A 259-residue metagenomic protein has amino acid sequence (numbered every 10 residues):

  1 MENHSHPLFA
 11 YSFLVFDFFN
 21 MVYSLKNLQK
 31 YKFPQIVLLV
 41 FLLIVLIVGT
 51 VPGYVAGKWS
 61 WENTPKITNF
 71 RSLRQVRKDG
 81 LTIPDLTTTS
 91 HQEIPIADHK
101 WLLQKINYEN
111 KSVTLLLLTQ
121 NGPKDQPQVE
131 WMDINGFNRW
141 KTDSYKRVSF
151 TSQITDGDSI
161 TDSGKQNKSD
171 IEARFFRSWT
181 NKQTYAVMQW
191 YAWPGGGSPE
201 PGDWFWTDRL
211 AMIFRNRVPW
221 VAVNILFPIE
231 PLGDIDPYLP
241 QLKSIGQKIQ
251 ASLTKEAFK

Functional and structural regions predicted by a protein language model:
M1-N20: N-terminal amphipathic/basic-hydrophobic helices that include classical n-h-c signal peptides and signal-anchor
N3, T88-P95, T180, L210: Short, well-ordered helical secondary-structure segments
H4, E62-T64, Q104, I134 (+4 more regions): Enriched - but not universal
S12, T119-G122, W193-G195: A short, sequence-level motif marking secondary-structure junctions
F19-V37: Cytosolic-side transmembrane helix boundary signature
Y31-I171: N-terminal "mature-domain start" segment
K32-K58, T151-K259: A short, solvent-exposed beta-edge/loop patch
